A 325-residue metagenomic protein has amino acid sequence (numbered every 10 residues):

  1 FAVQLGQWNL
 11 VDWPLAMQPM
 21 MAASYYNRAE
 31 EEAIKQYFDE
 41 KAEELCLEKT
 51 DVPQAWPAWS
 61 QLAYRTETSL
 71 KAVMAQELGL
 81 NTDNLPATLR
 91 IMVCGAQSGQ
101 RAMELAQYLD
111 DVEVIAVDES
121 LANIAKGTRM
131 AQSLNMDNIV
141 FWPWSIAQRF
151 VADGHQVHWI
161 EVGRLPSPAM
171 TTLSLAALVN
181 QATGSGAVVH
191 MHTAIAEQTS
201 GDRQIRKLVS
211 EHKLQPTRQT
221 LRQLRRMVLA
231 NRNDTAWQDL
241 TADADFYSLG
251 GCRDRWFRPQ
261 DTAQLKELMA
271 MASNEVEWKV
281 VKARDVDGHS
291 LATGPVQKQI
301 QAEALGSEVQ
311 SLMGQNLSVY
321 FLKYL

Functional and structural regions predicted by a protein language model:
Q61-L89, E104: Conserved alpha-helix/loop element of class I SAM-dependent methyltransferases that forms part of the SAM/SAH-binding
S98-D111: Conserved SAM-binding loop of SAM-dependent methyltransferases across substrates and taxa, primarily the Class I
S120: Conserved SAM/SAH-binding beta-strand->alpha-helix loop
N135-Q148: Conserved SAM-binding strand-loop segment of SAM-dependent methyltransferases
F150-I160: A short acidic, Gly/Pro-enriched loop at the edge of an enzyme's catalytic core that lines a small-molecule cofactor
L173-S185: A short glycine-rich, Lys/Arg-flanked "PGG" loop and its adjoining helix->strand segment in the class I
V188-W237: Conserved class I S-adenosyl-L-methionine
N233-L325: Rossmann-like AdoMet/SAM-dependent catalytic core
